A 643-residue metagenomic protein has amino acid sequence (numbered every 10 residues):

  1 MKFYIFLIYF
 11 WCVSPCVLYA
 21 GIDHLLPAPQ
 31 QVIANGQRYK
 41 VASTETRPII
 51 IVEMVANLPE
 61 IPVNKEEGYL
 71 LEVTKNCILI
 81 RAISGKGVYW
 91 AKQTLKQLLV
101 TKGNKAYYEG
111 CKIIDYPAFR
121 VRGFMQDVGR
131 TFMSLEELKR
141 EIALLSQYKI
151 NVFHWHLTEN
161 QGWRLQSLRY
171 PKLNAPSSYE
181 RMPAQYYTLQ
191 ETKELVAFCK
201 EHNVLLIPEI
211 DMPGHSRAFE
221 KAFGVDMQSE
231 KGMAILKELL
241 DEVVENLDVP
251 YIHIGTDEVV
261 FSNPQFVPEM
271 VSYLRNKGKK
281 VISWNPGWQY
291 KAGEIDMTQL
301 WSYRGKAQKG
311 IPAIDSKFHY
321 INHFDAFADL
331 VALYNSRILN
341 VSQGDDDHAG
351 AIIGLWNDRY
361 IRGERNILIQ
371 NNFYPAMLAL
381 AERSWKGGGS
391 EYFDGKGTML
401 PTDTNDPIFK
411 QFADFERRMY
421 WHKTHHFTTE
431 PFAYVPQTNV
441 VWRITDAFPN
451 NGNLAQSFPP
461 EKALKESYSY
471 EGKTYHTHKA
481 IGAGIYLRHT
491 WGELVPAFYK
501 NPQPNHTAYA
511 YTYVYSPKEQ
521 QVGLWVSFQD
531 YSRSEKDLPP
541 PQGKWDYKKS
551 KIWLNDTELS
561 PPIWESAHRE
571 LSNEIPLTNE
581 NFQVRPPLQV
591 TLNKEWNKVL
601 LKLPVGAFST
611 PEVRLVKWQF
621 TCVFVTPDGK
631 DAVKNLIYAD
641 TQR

Functional and structural regions predicted by a protein language model:
I8-I113, S283-N285, E294, A413-R417 (+3 more regions): Acidic, contiguous N-terminal accessory segments
G21-V41, A413-Q503, R533, K602-R643: Accessory carbohydrate-binding/adhesion or oligomerization-edge regions at the termini of glycan-active proteins
I22-H24, N64-M233, K237-Y251, E269 (+5 more regions): Feature activates predominantly on carbohydrate-active enzymes
F219-M297, W301-Q308: Active-site neighborhood of glycoside hydrolase catalytic domains
S302-N439: Flexible, acidic glycine-rich loops studded with aromatic residues
P502-Y515, V584-P586: Short beta-strands within extracellular/lumenal beta-sheet-rich domains
K518-Q542: A short beta-strand element within beta-rich, extracytoplasmic domains of secreted/secretory-pathway proteins
D537-P539, G543-F620: Beta-strand-rich ligand-recognition modules
